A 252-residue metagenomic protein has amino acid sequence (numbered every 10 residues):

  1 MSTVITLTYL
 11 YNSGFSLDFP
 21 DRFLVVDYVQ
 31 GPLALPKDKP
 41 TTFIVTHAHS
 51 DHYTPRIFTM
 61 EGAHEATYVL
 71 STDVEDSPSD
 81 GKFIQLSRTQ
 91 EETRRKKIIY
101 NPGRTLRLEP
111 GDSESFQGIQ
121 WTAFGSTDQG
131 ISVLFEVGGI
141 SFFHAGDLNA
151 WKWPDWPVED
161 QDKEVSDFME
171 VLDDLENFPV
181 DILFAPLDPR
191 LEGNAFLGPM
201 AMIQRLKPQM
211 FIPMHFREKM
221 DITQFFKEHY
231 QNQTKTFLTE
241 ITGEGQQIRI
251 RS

Functional and structural regions predicted by a protein language model:
M1-D38, E92-P179, I241-S252: Core dinuclear metal-dependent hydrolase active-site scaffold
V4-I5, F23, H64-Y68, Q209-M210: Short active-site oxyanion
V25, I44, V69, F142-A145 (+2 more regions): Structural motif
Y28-Q30, H47-A48, D73-V74, S126 (+3 more regions): Active-site metal-binding loops of divalent metal-dependent hydrolases
Q30-S77, D173-F184: Active-site metal-binding motif and surrounding structural segment of the metallo-beta-lactamase
P40-T46, G62-Y68, G81-G111, Y230-L238: Active-site regions of enzymes building and remodeling cell-envelope glycoconjugates
T54-H64, D80-S87, L197, D221-H229: Metal-dependent catalytic neighborhoods of phosphoester/phosphodiester hydrolases
W153-G245: Cap/insert and terminal regions of metallo-dependent hydrolase folds
